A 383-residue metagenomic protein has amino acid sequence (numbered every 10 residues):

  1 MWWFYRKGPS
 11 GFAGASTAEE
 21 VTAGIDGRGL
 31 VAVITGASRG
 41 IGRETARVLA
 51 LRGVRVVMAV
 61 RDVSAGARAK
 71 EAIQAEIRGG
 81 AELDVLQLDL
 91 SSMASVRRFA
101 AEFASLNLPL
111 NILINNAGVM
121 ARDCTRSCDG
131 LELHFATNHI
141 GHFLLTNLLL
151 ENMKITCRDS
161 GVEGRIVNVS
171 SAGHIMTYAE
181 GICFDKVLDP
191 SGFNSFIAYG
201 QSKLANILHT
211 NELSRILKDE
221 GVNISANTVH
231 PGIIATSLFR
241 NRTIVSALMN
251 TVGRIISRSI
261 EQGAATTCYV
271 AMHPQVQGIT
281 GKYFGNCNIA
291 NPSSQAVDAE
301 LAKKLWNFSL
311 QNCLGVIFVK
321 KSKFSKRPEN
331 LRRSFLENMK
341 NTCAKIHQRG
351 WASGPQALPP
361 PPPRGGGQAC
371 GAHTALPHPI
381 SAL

Functional and structural regions predicted by a protein language model:
M1-E20, S246, P274-C343, L383: C-terminal tail/cap regions
W3-Y5, S10-I244, C313-N330, C343 (+2 more regions): Rossmann-fold NAD(P)H-dependent dehydrogenase/reductase core
A69, F99, H209, G263-T267 (+2 more regions): Alpha-helical packing segments of well-folded alpha/beta enzyme cores
V96, S202, T228, T251-P292 (+1 more regions): C-terminal helical subdomain
H347-Q348, Q356, Q368, H373 (+1 more regions): Low-complexity, intrinsically disordered or signal/transmembrane-proximal segments
P359-P363: Intrinsically disordered, low-complexity proline-rich regions
